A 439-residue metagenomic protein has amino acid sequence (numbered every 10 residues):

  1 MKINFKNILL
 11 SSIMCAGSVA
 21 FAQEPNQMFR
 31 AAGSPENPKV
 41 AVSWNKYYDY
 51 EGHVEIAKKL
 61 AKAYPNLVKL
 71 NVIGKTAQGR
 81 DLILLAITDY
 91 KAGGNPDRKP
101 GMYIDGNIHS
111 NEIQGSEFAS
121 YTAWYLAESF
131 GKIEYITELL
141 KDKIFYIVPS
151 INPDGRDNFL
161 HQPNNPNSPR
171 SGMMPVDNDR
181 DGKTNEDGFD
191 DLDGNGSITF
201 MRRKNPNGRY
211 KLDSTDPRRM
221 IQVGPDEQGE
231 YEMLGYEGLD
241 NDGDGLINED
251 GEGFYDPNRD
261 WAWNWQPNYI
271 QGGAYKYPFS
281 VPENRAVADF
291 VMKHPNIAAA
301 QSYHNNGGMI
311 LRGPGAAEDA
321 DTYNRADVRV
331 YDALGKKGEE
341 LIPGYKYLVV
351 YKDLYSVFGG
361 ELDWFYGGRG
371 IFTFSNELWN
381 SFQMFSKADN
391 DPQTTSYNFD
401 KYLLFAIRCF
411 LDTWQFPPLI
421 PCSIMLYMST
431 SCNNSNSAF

Functional and structural regions predicted by a protein language model:
M1-L9: Bacterial N-terminal signal peptides that target proteins for export
S11-S18: Bacterial N-terminal signal peptides
A20-A22: Boundary at the C-terminal end of the N-terminal hydrophobic targeting segment
E24-D81, T430-N434: Short glycine- and acidic-rich boundary segments immediately preceding or forming the N-terminal edge of structured
V54, K69, D81, Y146-V148 (+6 more regions): Metallocarboxypeptidase
L84-N95, N107: Short beta-strand-to-loop junctions in surface cap/lid or active-site-entrance loops
G115-H161: Short helix-loop-beta-strand segments that form the rim/entrance of peptidase-like active sites
D177-D181, D191-N195, D240-D244: Acidic carboxylate motifs that coordinate Ca2+ or other divalent cations, activating on Asp/Glu
